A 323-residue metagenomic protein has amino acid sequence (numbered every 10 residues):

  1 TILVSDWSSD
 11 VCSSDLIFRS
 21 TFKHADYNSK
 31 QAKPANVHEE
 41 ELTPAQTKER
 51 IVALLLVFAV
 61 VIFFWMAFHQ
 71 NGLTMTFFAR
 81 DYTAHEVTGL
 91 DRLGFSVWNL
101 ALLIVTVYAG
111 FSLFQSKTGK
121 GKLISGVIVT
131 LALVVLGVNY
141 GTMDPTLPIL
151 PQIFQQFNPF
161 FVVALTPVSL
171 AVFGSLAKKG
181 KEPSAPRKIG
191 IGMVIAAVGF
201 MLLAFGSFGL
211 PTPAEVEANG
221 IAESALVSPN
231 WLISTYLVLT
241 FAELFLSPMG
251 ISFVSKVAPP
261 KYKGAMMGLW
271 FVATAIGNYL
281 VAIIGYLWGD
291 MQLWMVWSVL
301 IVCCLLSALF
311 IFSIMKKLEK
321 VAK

Functional and structural regions predicted by a protein language model:
T1-V11: Single conserved hydrophobic/aromatic residue that forms the stacking wall/gate of nucleotide- or nucleobase-binding
S8, L56-M66, N71, I153-M249 (+2 more regions): Membrane-embedded alpha-helical bundles of multi-pass transporters/translocases, especially carrier/permease families
D10-S29, A109-F114, F310-M315: C-terminal membrane-cytosol helix-exit motif in multi-pass small-molecule transporters
H24-A35, F77, T212-E217, E319-K323: Short, Lys/Arg-enriched, Gly/Pro-containing loop segments at transmembrane-helix junctions of multi-pass membrane
S29-L56, H85-E86: Juxtamembrane intracellular "pre-TM" segments in multi-pass secondary transporters
L42-I51, D144, P148-I149, K181 (+1 more regions): Helix-boundary and loop/linker segments of multi-pass membrane transporters
E49-D91, L100-T106, G121-K122, A132-F154: Extracytoplasmic gate region of multi-pass secondary transporters
I51-L54, K120-V129, S184-R187, M266-M267: Membrane-interfacial loop-to-transmembrane alpha-helix junctions, especially the N-terminal start
